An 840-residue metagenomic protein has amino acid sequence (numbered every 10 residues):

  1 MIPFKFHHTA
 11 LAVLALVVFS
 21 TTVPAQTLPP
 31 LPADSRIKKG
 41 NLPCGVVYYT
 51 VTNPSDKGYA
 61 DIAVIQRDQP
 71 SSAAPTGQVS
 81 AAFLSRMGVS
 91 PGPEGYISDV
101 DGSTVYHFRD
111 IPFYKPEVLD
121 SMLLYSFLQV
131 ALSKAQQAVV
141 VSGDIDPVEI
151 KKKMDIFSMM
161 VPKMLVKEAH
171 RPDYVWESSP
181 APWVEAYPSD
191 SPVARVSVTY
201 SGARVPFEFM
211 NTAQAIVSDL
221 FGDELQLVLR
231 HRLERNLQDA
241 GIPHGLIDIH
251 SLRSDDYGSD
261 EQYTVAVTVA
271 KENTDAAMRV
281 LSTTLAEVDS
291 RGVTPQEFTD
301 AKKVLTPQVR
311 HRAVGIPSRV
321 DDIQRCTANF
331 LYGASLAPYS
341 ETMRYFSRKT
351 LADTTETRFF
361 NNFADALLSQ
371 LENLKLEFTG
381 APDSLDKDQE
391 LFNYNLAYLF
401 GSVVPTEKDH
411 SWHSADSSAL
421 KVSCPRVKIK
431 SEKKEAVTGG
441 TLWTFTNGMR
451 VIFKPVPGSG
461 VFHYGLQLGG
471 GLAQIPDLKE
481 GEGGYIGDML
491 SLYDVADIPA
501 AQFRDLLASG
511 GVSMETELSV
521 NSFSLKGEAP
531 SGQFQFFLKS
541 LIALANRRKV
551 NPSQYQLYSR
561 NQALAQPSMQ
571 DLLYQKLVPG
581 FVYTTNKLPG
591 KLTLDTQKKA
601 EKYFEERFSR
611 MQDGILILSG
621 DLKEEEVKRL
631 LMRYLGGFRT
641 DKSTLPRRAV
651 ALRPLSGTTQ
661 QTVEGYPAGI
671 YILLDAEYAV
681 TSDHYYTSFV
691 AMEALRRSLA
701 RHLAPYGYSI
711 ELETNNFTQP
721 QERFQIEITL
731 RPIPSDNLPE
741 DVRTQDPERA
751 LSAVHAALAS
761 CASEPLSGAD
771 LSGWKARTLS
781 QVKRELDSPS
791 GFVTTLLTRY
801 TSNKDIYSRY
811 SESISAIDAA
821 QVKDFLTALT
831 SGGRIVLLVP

Functional and structural regions predicted by a protein language model:
M1-L11: Bacterial N-terminal signal peptides that target proteins for export
L11-S20: Bacterial N-terminal signal peptides
P24-T52, A135-V141, I145-D219, R230 (+9 more regions): Proteolytic maturation boundary segments
D56-Q129, K134-S142, A194-A215, L233-T354 (+9 more regions): M16 family metallopeptidases and their MPP-like homologs
S218, G222, Q226, R701: Long, His/Glu/Asp-enriched segments that create or flank divalent metal/ion-associated functional microenvironments
V550-L557, T644: Conserved short beta-strand edge segments in small beta-sheet-based binding/regulatory domains
